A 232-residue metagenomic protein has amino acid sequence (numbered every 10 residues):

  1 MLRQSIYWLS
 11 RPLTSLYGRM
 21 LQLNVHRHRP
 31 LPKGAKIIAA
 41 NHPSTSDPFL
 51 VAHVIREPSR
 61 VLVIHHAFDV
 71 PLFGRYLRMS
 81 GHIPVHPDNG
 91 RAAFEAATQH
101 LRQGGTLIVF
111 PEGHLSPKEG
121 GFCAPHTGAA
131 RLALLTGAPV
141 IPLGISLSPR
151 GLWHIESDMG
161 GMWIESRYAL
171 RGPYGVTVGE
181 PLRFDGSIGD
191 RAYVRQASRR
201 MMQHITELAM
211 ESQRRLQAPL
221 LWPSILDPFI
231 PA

Functional and structural regions predicted by a protein language model:
S5-H42: Helix-to-loop junction immediately C-terminal to a conserved catalytic motif
P32-N89, E95: Catalytic core of membrane glycerolipid acyltransferases/transacylases, capturing the structured, soluble-facing
V51, Y76, Q99, R131-L135: Hydrophobic/aromatic ligand-binding patch that stacks against planar heteroaromatic rings of cofactors or nucleotides
H100-A130: Catalytic-site beta-strand/loop segments enriched in glycine and acidic/polar residues
G120-G189, W222-P228: A cross-family acyltransferase "interaction/gating" segment
Q213-A232: Short, highly charged C-terminal tails/helix-capping segments
